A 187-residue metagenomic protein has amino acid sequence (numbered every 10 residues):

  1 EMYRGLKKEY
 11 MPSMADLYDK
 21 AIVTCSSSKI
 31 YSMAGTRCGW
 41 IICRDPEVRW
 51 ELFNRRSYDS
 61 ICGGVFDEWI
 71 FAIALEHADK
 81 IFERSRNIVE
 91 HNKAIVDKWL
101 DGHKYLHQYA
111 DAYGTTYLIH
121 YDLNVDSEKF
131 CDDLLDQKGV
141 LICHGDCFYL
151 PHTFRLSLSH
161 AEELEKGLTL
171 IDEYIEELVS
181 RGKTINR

Functional and structural regions predicted by a protein language model:
E1-M33, E47: Active-site pre-lysine segment of PLP-dependent enzymes
S32, D45-E51, D79-I81, N124-V125 (+1 more regions): Short helix-loop capping/hinge motifs at secondary-structure junctions, enriched in acidic/polar residues
G39-D45: Short beta-strand-to-turn element immediately C-terminal to the catalytic PLP-Schiff-base lysine in fold type I
W50-R56, A74-D97: Structural signature of PLP-dependent enzymes
A72, I88-D97, H107-Y121, Y149-H152: Conserved glycine-rich beta-strand-loop-beta hairpin in the small C-terminal domain of fold type I
K104-Q108, V140-G145: A short linear hydrophobic-aromatic micro-motif
D133-I142, F148-R187: PLP-dependent enzyme catalytic core of the Aspartate aminotransferase-like
